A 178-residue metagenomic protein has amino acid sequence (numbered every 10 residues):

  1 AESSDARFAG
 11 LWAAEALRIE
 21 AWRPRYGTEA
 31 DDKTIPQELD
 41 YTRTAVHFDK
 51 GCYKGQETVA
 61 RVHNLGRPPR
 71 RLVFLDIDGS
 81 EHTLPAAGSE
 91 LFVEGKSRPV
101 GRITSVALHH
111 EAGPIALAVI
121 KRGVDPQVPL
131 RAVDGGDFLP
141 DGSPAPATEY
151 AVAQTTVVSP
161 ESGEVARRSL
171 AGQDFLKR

Functional and structural regions predicted by a protein language model:
A1-P24: Acidic, low-complexity central loop/insert segments
L17-Y41: Short, conserved active-site entrance elements at the starts or edges of catalytic domains
T34, L39-V46, K54-Q56, A60-R178: Glycine-rich, small/acidic residue-mixed loop/short-helix segments
D49: Short, conserved micro-motifs enriched in small and acidic residues
